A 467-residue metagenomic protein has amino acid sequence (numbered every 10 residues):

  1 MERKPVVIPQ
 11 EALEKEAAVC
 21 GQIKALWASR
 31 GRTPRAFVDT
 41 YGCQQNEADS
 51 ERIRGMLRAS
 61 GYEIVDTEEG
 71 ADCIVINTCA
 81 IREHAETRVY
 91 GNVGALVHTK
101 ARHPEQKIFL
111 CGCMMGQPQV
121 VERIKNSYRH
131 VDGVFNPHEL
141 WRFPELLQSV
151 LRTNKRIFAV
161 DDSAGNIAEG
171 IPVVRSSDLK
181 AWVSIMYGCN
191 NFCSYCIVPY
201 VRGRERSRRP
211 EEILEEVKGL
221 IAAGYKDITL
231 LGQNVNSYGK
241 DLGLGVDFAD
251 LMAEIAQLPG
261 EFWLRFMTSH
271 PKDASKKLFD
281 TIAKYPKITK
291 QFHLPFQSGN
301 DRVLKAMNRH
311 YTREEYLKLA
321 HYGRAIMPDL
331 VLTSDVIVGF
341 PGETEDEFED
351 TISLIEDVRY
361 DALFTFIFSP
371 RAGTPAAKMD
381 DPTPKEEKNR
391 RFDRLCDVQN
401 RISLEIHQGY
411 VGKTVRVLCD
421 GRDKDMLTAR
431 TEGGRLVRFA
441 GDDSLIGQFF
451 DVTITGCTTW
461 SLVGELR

Functional and structural regions predicted by a protein language model:
M1, V6, K378-R467: Terminal RNA-binding accessory module
M1-Y238, K277, F292, E314-A325 (+3 more regions): Proteins enriched for Cys/Gly/acidic motifs involved in redox and nucleic-acid/cofactor modification
A80-I81, R202-G203, L242-G245, K305-Y311 (+1 more regions): Short glycine-enriched, charge-decorated loop/helix-capping segments at active-site entrances that position
E105-L110, P118-Q119, A222-E345: Conserved SAM/AdoMet-binding glycine-rich loop
S176-L179, C189-N191, I288, S298 (+5 more regions): Short flexible coil/turn linkers enriched for glycine and charged/polar residues that connect secondary-structure
C193, I213, L230, F266 (+7 more regions): Conserved, mostly hydrophobic/aromatic
E343, V358-Y360: Contiguous mid-protein beta-loop-alpha structural module that forms a pocket-lining wall or clamp of enzyme active
E347-S353: Short, acidic/polar
